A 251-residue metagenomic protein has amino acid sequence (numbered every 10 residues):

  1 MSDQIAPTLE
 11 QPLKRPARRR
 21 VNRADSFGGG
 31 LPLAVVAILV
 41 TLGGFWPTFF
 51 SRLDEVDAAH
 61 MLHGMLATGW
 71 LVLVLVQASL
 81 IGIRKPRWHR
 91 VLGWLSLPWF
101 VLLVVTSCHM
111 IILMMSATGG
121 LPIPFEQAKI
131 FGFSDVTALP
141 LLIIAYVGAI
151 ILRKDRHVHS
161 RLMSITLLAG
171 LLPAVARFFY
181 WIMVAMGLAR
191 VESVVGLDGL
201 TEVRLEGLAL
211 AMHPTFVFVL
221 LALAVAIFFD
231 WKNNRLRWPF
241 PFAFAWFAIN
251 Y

Functional and structural regions predicted by a protein language model:
S2-Y251: Alpha-helical membrane insertion/targeting regions
